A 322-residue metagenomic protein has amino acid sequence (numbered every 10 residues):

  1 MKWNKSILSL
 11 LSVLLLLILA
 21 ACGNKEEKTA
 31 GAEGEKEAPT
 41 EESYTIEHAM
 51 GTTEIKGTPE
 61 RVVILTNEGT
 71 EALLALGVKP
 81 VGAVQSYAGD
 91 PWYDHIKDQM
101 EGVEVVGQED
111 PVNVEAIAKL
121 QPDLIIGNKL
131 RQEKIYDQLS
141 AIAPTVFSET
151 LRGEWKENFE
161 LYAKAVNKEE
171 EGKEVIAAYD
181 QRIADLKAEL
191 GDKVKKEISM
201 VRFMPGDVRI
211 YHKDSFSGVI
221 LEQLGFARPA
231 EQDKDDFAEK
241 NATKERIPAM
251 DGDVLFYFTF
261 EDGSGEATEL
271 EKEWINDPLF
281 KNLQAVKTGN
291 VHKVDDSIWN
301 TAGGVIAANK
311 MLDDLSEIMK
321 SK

Functional and structural regions predicted by a protein language model:
L17-A21: C-terminal motif of bacterial Sec signal peptides marking the signal peptidase cleavage site
G23-E26: Bacterial signal peptide processing site
R61-L73, K173-A227, E231: Basic- and aromatic-lined ligand-binding clefts that recognize polyanionic substrates
G69-A116: A short, structured surface patch at a secondary-structure boundary
D90-W92, Q132, E149-L161, E197-V219 (+1 more regions): Extracytoplasmic ligand-binding site segments that recognize negatively charged/polar headgroups
Q121-I126, P144, G252-D253: Proline-aspartate-enriched helix->loop->beta-strand connector
K134-P205, A302, I306-K322: Extracytoplasmic substrate-binding proteins
V254-K322: Structured C-terminal subdomain patch of bacterial secreted/periplasmic proteins
